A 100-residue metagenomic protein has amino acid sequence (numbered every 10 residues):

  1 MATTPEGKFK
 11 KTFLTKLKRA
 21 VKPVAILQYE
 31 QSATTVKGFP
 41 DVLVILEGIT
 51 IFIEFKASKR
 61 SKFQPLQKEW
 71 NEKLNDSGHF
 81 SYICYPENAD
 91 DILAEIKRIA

Functional and structural regions predicted by a protein language model:
M1-A100: Catalytic phosphate/metal-binding cores of nucleic-acid and nucleotide-processing enzymes, i.e., regions that mediate
